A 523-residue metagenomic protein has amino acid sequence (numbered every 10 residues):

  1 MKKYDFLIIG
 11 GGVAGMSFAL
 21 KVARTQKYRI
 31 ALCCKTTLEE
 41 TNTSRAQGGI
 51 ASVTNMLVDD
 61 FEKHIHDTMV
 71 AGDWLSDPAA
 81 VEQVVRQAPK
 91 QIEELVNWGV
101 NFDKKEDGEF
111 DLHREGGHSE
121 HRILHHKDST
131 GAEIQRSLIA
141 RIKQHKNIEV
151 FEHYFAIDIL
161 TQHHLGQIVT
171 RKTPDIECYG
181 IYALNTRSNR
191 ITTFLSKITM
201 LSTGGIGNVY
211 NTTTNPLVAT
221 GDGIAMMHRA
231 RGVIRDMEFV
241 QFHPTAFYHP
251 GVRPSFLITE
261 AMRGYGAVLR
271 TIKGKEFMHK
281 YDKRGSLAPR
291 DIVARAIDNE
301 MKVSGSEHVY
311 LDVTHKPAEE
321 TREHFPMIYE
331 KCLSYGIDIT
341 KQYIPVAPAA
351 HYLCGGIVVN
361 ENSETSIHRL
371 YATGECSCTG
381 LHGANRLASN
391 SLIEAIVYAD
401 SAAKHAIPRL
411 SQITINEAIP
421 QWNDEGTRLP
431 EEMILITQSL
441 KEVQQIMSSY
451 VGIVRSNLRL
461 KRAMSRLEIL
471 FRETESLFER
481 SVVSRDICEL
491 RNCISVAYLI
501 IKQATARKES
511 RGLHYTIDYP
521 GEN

Functional and structural regions predicted by a protein language model:
M1-D5, F18-K21, Y28-R29, T37-E39 (+10 more regions): Glycine- and aromatic-enriched mobile tails/lids
K2-Y4, N189-I198, S366-I367: Core beta-strand elements of the Rossmann-like FAD/NAD(P) dinucleotide-binding domain in flavoenzyme oxidoreductases
G10-V13: Glycine-rich Rossmann-fold phosphate-binding loop(s) that bind the pyrophosphate of adenine dinucleotide cofactors
T36-D67, D73, V252, F256: Conserved N-terminal glycine-rich FAD pyrophosphate-binding loop of Rossmann-like flavoproteins
L38, M226, G232-I344, I396 (+1 more regions): An anion/pyrophosphate-binding glycine-rich loop and adjacent beta-alpha core in soluble alpha-beta enzymes
S76-P89, R122-A140, F151, T213-G221 (+3 more regions): Short beta-strand to alpha-helix junction loop
V96-R190, S202, A246-H249: Conserved redox-cofactor binding core of oxidoreductases
D158-T170, P174-D175, Y179-S188, I337-L381: FAD-site-proximal beta/loop scaffold in flavoenzymes
